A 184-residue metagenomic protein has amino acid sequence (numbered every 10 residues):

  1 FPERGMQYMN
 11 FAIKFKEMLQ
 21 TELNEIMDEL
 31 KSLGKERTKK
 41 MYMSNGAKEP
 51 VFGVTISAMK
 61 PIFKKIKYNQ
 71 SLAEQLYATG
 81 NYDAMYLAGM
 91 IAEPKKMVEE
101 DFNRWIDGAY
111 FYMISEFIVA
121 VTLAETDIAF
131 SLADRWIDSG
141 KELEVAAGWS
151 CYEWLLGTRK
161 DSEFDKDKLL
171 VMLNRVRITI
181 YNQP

Functional and structural regions predicted by a protein language model:
N10-P184: Alpha-helical scaffold domains
